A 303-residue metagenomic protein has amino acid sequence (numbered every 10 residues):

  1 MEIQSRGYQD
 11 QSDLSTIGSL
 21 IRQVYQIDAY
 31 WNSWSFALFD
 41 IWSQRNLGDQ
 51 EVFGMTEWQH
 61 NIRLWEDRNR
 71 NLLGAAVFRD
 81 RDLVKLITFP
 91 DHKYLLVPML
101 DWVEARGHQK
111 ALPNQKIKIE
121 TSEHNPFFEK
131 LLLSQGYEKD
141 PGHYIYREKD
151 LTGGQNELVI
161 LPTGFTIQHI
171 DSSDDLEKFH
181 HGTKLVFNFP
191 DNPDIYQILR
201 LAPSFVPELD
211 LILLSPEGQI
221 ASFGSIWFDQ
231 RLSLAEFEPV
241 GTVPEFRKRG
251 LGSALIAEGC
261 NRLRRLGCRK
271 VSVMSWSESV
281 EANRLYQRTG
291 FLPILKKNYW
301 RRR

Functional and structural regions predicted by a protein language model:
M1-D28, E138-K139, D150-S173: Conserved N-terminal entry element of GNAT/NAT acetyltransferase domains
R6-S15, R22-K110, G224-L234, V240-V243: Conserved donor-binding loop and adjoining core beta-sheet/short helix segment in diverse acyl/aminoacyl transferases
G74, P141-H143, A221-S222, L295: A structural microfeature
F78-T163, N298-R302: Acyl-donor-binding surface of acyltransferase catalytic domains
K93-H108, T242-P244, K248-R265, K270 (+1 more regions): Conserved acetyl-CoA-binding loop-helix of GNAT-fold acetyltransferases
I117-E120, F237, V271-S275: Conserved hydrophobic beta-strand within the GNAT/NAT acetyltransferase core sheet that lines the active-site cleft
F128-L132, Y286, F291: Conserved active-site tyrosine of GNAT-family acetyltransferases
T152-A235: Flexible, substrate/cofactor-facing loop regions flanked by secondary structure within enzyme catalytic domains
